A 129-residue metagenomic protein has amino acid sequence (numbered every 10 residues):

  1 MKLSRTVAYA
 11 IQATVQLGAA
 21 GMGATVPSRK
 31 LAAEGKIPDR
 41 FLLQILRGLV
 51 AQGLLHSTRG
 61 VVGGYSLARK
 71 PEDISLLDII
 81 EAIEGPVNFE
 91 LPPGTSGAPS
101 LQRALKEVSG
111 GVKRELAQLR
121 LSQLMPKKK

Functional and structural regions predicted by a protein language model:
T14, L46-R47: Short, hydrophobic-biased segments on the C-terminal half of alpha helices that form "recognition helices"
T25-I37: A short alpha-helical element within helix-turn-helix/winged-helix DNA-binding domains across DNA-binding proteins
A33, V50-A51: Alpha-helical residues within the helix-turn-helix
R40: Key DNA-contact positions within bacterial/archaeal DNA-binding proteins
L54-L67: Beta-hairpin "wing" of winged helix-turn-helix
P71-S96: Conserved segment of winged-helix/HTH DNA-binding domains
P93-K129: C-terminal regulatory/oligomerization modules of transcriptional regulators
